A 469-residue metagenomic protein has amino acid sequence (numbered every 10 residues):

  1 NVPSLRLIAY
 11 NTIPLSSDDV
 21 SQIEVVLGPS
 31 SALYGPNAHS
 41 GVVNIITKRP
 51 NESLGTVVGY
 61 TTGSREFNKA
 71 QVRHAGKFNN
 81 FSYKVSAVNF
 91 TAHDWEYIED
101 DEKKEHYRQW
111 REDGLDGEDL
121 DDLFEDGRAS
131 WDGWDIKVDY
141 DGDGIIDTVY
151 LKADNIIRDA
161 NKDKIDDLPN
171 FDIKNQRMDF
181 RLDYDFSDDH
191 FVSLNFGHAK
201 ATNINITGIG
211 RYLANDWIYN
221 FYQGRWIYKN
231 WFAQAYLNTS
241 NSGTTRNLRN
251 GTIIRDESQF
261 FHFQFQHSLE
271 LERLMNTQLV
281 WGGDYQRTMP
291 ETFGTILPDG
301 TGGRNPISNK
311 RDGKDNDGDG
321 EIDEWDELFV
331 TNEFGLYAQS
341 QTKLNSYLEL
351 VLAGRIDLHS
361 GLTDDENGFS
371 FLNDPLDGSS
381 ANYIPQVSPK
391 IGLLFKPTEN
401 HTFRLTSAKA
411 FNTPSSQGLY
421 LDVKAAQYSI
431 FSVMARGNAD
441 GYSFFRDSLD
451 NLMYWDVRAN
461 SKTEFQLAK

Functional and structural regions predicted by a protein language model:
V2-L27: Short acidic/polar hinge/loop motifs at secondary-structure boundaries that mediate gating or recognition
N11, G41, L54, N68-V72 (+8 more regions): Hydrophobic, lipid-facing positions within transmembrane beta-strands of outer-membrane proteins
N11-I13, S30-S31, V42, T47-G76 (+2 more regions): Short strand-turn segments of transmembrane beta-barrel domains in outer membranes, especially the first one or two
E52, T61, R73-N215: Periplasmic-side early beta-strands and strand-to-turn transitions of outer-membrane beta-barrels
E52-T56, N68, N79-Y83, Q176 (+7 more regions): Outer-envelope beta-barrel architecture signal
Y60-E66, F78, N89-H93, H198-T202 (+7 more regions): Transmembrane beta-strands of outer-membrane beta-barrel pores
D185-D188, N195-G197, W217-E321, W325-G368 (+2 more regions): Face-selective signature of the C-terminal outer-membrane beta-barrel domain
S187, N195-F196, K200, Q223 (+1 more regions): Structural signature of Gram-negative outer-membrane beta-barrels, strongest in the C-terminal barrel of TonB-dependent
